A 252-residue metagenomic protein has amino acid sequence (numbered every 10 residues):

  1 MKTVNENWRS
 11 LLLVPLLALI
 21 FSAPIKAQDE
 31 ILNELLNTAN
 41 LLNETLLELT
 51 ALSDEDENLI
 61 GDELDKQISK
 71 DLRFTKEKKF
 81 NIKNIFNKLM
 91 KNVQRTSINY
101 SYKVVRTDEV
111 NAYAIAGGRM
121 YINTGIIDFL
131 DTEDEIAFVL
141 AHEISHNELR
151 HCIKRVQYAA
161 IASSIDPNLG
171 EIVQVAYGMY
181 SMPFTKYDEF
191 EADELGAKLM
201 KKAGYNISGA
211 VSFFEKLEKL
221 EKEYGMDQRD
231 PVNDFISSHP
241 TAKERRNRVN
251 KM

Functional and structural regions predicted by a protein language model:
M1-N7: N-terminal secretory signal peptides that target proteins for export/translocation
L13-I20: Bacterial N-terminal signal peptides
A23-A27: Sec/Tat signal peptide C-region and signal peptidase I cleavage site
D29-I144, E148-A160, K202-A203, E223-D230: Peri-catalytic and regulatory segments of divalent metal-dependent proteins
E30, L47-D54, D193, N206-M252: Extracytoplasmic and endomembrane cell-envelope/extracellular-matrix remodeling and assembly machinery
L41-L46, P167-Y187, E223-M226: Substrate-binding clefts and substrate-entry loops adjacent to catalytic sites of polymer-processing enzymes acting on
E57, Q174-E215: Metalloprotease/metallohydrolase-associated module, dominated by Zn2+-dependent proteases
Q157-G170: Basic- and aromatic-lined ligand-binding clefts that recognize polyanionic substrates
